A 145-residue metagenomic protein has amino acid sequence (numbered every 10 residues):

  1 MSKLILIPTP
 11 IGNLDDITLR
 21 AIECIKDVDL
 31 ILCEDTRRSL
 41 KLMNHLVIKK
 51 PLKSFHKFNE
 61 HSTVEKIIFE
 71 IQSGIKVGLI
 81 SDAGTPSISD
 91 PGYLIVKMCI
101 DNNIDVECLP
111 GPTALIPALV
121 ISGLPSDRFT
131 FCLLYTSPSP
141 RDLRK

Functional and structural regions predicted by a protein language model:
M1-F58: Glycine-rich, flexible N-terminal cofactor/catalytic loop recognition
K3-I7, S73-S81, F129: Generic beta-sheet signal
T9-N13, A114, S139: Amphipathic alpha-helical repeat scaffolds
R37-S39, T85, A114: Alpha-helix capping/helix-boundary segments
N59-K66: Glycine-rich, highly charged phosphate/nucleotide-binding loops
I68-V106: Glycine/small-residue-rich loop that forms an oxyanion/phosphate-binding "nest" at active or ligand-binding sites
L94-S137: Class I SAM-dependent methyltransferase SAM-binding "motif I" and its flanking Rossmann-like core
Y135-K145: Single conserved hydrophobic/aromatic residue that forms the stacking wall/gate of nucleotide- or nucleobase-binding
